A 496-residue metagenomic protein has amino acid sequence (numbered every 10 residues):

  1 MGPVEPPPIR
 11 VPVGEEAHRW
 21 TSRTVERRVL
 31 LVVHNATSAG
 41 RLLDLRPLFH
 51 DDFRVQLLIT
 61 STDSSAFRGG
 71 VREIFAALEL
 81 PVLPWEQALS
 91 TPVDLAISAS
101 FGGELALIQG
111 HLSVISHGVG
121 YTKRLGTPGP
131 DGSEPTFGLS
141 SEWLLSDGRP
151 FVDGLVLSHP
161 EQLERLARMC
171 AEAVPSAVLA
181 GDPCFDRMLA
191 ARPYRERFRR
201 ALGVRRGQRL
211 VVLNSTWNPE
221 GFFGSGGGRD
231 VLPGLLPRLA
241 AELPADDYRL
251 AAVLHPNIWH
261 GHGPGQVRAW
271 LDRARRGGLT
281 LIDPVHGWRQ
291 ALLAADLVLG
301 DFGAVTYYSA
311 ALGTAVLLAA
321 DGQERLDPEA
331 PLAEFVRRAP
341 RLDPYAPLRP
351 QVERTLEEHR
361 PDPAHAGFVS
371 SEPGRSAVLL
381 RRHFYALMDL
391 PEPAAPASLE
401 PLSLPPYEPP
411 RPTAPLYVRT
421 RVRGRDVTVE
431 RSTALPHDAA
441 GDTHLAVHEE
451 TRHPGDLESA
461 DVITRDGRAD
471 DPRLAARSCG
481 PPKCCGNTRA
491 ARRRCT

Functional and structural regions predicted by a protein language model:
M1-P84, L445-C495: N-terminal pre-catalytic "stem/leader" segment of glycosyltransferase-like enzymes
G2-V13, L125, G138-F223: A nucleotide-sugar donor-handling region in carbohydrate enzymes
G40-L45, C184-V267, E372-P373, A377-V378: Conserved catalytic-core segment of nucleotide-activated headgroup transferases in glycan assembly
F67-L144: Extended catalytic core of nucleotide-activated donor transferases of GT-like folds
V82-Q87, G265-V298: Donor nucleotide-activated moiety binding/catalytic core segment of transferases that use nucleotide-activated donors
G103-V114, D283-P328: A donor-sugar binding/catalytic signature common to diverse glycosyltransferases and related nucleotide-sugar
A304-F368: Catalytic binding pocket for nucleotide-activated donors in carbohydrate/polymer assembly enzymes
R349-T496: C-terminal amphipathic helix plus adjacent low-complexity, charged tail appended to glycosyltransferase catalytic
